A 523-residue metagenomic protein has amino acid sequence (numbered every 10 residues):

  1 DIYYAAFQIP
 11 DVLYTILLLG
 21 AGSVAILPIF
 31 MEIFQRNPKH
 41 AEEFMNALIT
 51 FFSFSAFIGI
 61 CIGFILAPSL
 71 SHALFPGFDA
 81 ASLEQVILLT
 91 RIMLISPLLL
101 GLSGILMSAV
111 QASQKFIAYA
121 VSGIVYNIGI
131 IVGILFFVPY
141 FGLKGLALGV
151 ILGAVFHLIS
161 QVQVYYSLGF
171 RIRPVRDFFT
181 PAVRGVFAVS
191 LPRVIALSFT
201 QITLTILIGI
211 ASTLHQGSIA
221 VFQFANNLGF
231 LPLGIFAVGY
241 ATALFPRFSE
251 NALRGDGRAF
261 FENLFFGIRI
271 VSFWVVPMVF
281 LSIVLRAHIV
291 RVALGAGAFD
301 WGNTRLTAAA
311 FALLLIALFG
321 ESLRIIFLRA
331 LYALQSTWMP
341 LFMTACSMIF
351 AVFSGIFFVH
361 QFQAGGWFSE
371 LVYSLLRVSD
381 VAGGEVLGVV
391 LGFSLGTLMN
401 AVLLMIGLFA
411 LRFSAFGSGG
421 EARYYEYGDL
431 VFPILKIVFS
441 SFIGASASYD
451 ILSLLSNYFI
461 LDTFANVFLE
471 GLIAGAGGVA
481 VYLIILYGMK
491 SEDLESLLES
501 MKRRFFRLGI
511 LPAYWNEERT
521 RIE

Functional and structural regions predicted by a protein language model:
D1-E523: Membrane-embedded alpha-helical bundles of multi-pass transporters/translocases, especially carrier/permease families
